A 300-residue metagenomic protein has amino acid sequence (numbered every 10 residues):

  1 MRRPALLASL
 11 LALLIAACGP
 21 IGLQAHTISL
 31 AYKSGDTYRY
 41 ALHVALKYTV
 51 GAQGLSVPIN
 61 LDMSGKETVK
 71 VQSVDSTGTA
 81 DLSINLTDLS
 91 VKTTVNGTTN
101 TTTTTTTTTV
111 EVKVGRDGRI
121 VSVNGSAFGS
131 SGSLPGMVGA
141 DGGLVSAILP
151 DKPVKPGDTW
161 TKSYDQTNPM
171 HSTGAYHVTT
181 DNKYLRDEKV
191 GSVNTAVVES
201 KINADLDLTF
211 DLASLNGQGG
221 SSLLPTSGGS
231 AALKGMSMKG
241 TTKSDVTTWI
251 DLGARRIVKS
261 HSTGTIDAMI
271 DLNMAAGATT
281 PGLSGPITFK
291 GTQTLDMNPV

Functional and structural regions predicted by a protein language model:
M1-A8: Bacterial N-terminal signal peptides that target proteins for export
A8-A17: Bacterial N-terminal signal peptides
P20-V300: Signature of exported/secreted
